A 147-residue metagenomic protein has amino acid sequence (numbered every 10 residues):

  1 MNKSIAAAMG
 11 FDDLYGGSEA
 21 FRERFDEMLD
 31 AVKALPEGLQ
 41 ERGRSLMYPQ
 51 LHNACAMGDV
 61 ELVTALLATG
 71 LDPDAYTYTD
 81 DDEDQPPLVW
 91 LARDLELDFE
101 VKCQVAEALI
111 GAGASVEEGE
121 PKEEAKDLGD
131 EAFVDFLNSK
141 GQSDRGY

Functional and structural regions predicted by a protein language model:
N2-E19, Q40-N53, L67, A75-E96 (+1 more regions): Ankyrin-repeat boundary/"N-cap" motif
G17-L29: Helix-turn-helix repeat elements of alpha-solenoid scaffolds
D30-E41, T64-P73, C103-S115, N138-D144: Ankyrin repeat domain, specifically the short helix-to-loop turn at the C-terminus of the second helix of each repeat
L95-D98, D135: Alpha-helical linker/edge segments of TPR/alpha-solenoid repeat scaffolds and analogous pre-/post-domain helices
D127-Y147: Terminal, low-structured helical/coil segments at or just beyond the last alpha-helical repeat
